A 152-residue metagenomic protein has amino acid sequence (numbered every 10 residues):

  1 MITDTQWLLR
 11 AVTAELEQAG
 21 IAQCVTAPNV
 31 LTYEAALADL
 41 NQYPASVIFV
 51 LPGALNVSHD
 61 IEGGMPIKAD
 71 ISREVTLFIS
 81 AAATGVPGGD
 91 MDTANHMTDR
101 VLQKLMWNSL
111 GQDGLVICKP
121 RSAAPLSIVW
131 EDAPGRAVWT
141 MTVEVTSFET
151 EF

Functional and structural regions predicted by a protein language model:
M1, E151-F152: Compositionally biased, intrinsically disordered low-complexity segments enriched in polar/Pro/Gly and often Gln
M1-P66, N108, Q112-C118: Small/polar-rich, solvent-exposed N-terminal microdomains that initiate assembly or binding
Q23, A45-F49, N95-F148: Acidic-leaning, charged glycine-interspersed low-complexity segments
N41, P66-K68, W130-P134: Sterically constrained small-residue positions within well-ordered secondary structures of folded domains
H59-D60, G85-G89, G114, F152: Short, solvent-exposed secondary-structure capping/transition elements
P66-D70, F78-M106: Extracellular/virion structural assembly segments
I67-G85, G135-E149: Oligomerization/assembly interface segments of phage tail-like spikes and tubes
